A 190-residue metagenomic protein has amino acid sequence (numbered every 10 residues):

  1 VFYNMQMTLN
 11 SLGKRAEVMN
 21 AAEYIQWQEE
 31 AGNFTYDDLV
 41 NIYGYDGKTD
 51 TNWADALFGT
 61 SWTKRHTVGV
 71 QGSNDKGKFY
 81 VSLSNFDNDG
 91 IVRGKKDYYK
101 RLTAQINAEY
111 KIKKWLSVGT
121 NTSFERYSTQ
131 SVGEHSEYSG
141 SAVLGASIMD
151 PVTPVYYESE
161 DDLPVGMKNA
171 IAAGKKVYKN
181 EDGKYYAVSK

Functional and structural regions predicted by a protein language model:
F2-D50, I91-D97, Q105-K190: Surface-exposed loop/interface segments of Gram-negative outer-membrane beta-barrel transport/assembly proteins
M5, K64-V68, L102-I106: Hydrophobic, lipid-facing positions within transmembrane beta-strands of outer-membrane proteins
G44-Q71: Outer-membrane beta-barrel transmembrane domain signature of Gram-negative proteins, especially the mid-to-C-terminal
L57-T60, K95-K100: Replace "Gram-negative outer membrane beta-barrel proteins" with "bacterial and organellar outer membrane beta-barrel
T63, N74-D75, K111-K113: Outer-membrane beta-barrel channels and translocator barrels
G72-K76, N85: A generic beta-sheet turn/junction motif
